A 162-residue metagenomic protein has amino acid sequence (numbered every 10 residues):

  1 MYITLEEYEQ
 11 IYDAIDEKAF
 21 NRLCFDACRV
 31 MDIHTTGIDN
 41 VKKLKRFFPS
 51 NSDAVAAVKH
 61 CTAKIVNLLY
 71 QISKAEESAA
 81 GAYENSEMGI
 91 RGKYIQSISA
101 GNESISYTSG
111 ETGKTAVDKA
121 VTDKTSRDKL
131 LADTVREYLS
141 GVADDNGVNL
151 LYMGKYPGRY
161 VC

Functional and structural regions predicted by a protein language model:
M1-C162: Divalent metal-cofactor coordination and adjacent catalytic microenvironments
